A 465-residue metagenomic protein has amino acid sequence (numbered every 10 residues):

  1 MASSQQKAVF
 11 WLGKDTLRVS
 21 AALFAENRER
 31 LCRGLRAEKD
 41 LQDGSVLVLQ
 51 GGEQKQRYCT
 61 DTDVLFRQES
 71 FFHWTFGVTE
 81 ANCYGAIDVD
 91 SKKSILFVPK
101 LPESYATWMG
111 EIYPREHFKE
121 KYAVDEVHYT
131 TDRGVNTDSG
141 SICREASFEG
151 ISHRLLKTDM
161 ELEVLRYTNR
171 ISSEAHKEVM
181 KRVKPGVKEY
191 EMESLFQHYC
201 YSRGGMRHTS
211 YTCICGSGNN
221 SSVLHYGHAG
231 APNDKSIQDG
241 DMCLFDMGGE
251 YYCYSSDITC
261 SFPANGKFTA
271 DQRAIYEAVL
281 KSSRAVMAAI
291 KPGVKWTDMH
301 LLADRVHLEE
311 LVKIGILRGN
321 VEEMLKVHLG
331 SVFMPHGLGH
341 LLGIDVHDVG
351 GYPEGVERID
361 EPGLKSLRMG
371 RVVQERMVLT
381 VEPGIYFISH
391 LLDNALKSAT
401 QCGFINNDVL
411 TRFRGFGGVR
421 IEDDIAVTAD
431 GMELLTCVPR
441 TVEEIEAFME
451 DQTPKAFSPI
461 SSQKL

Functional and structural regions predicted by a protein language model:
M1-L465: Active-site neighborhoods and metal-handling regions in enzymes and metal-associated proteins
